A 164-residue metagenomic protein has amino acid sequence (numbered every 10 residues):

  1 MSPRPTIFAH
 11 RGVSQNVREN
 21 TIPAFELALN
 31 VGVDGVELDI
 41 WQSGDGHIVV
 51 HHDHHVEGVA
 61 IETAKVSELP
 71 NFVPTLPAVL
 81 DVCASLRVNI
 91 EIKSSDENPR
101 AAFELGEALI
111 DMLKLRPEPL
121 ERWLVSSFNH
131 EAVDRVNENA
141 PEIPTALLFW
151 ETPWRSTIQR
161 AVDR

Functional and structural regions predicted by a protein language model:
M1-R164: Phosphate-group recognition and catalysis centered on beta-loop-alpha active-site segments
